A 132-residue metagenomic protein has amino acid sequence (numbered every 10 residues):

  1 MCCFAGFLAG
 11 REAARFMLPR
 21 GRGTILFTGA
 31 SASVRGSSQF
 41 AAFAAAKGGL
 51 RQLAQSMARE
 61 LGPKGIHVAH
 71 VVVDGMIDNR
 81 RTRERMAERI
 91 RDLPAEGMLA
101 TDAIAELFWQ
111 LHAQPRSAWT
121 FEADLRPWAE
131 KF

Functional and structural regions predicted by a protein language model:
G10-R11, Q55: A short, exposed helix-loop element centered on a Lys and neighboring polar residues
E12-G21: A short helix-coil junction within the Rossmann-fold of NAD(P)-dependent oxidoreductases
R20, S37-S38, T82: Conserved catalytic-core motifs of eukaryotic protein kinase domains, centered on the activation segment
T24-G49, A54-Q55, R59-P63, I77: Catalytic loop of short-chain dehydrogenase/reductase
V34, V71-R83: Short, flexible catalytic-loop segment of classical short-chain dehydrogenase/reductase
P63-G75, R89-F132: C-terminal helical subdomain
